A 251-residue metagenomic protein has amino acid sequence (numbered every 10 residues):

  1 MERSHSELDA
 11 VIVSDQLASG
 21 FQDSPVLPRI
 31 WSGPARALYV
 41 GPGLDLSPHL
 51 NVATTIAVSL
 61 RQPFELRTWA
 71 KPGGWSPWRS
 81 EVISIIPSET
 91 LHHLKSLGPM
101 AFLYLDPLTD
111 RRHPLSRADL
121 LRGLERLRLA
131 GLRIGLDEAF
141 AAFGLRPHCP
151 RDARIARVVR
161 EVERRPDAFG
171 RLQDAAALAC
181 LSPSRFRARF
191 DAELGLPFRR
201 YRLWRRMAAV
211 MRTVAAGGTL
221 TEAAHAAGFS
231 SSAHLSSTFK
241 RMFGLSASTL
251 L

Functional and structural regions predicted by a protein language model:
M1-L17: N-terminal low-complexity or simple alpha-helical regulatory segments that function as activation/interaction modules
V13-L115: N-terminal regulatory/effector-sensing and dimerization cores that precede helix-turn-helix DNA-binding domains
L121-S182, A188, A192-W204: Short, Lys/Arg-enriched, Trp-marked, Pro/Gly-tolerant hinge/linker segments that flank
F169, A192-S230: Terminal helix-turn-helix DNA-binding modules in bacterial transcription factors
L178-R185, G228-H234: Short, basic interhelical loop/turn and adjoining N-cap of the next helix at nucleic-acid- or acidic-partner-contacting
R189, E193-L196, T213, T238 (+1 more regions): Residue cluster at the C-terminal edge of the helix-turn-helix DNA-binding motif
A216-L251: Sequence-specific DNA-binding recognition helix
